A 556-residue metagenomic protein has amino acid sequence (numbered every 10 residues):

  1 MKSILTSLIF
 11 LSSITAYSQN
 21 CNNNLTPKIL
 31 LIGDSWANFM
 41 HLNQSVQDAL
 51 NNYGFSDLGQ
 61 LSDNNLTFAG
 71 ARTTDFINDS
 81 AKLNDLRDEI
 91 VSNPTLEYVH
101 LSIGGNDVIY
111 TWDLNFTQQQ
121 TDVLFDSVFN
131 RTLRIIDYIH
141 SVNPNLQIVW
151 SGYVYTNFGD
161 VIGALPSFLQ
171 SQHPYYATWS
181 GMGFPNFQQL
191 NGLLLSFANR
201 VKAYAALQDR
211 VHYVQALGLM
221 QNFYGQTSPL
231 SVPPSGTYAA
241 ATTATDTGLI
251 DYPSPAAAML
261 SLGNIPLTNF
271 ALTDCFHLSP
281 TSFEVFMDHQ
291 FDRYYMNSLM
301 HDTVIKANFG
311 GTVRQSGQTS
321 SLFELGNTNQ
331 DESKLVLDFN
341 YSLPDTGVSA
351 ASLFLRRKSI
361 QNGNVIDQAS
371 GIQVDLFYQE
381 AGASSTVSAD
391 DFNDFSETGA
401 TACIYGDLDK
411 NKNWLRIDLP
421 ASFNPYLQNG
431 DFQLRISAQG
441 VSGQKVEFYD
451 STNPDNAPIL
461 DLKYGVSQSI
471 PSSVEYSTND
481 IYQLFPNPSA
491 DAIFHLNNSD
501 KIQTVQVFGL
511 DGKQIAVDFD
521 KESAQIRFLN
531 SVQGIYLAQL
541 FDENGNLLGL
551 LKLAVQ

Functional and structural regions predicted by a protein language model:
T26-L30, W36-S127: Conserved SGNH/GDSL esterase-like catalytic core that processes O-acyl groups on lipids and polysaccharides
F158-L217, S228, P234-G236, A241-D246: Substrate-gating cap/lid alpha-helix
T242-S298: Histidine-centered active-site loop/cap adjacent to the catalytic His in serine esterases/O-acetyl transfer systems
F309-Q361: A short beta-strand-loop element at or near the start of a globular domain
I360-Q428: Beta-strand-rich interaction/scaffold domains
S422-S469: Proprotein-processing/basic-patch segments
P471-S499, F508-Q514, A554-Q556: Surface-exposed, proline-anchored Ser/Thr-rich loop/turn motifs
F519, Q533-Q556: C-terminal tail/sorting-segment detector
